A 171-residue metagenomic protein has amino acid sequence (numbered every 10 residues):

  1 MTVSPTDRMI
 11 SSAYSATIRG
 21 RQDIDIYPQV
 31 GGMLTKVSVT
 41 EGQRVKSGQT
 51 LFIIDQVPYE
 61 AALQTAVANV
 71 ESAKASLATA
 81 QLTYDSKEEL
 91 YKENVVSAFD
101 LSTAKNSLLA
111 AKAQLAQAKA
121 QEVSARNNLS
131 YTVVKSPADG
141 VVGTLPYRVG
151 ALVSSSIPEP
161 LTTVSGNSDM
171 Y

Functional and structural regions predicted by a protein language model:
V3, D7-A13, D25-S156, D169-Y171: Amphipathic alpha-helical coiled-coil/rod segments that serve as protein-protein coupling scaffolds
A16: Active-site-adjacent helical/loop segments in soluble small-molecule enzymes
R21-D23: Short coil/turn motifs at secondary-structure junctions
